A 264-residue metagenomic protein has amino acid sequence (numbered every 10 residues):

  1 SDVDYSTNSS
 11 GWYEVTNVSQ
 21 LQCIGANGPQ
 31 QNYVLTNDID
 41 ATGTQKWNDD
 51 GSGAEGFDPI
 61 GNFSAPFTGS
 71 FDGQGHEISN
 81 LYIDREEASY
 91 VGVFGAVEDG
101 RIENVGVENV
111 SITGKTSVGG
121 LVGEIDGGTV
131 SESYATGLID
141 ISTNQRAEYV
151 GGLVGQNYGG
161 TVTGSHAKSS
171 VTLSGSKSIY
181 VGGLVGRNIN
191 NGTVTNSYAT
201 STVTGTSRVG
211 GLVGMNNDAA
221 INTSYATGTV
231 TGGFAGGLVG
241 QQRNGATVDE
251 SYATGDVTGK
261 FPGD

Functional and structural regions predicted by a protein language model:
S1-D264: Surface-exposed repetitive/solenoidal architectures
